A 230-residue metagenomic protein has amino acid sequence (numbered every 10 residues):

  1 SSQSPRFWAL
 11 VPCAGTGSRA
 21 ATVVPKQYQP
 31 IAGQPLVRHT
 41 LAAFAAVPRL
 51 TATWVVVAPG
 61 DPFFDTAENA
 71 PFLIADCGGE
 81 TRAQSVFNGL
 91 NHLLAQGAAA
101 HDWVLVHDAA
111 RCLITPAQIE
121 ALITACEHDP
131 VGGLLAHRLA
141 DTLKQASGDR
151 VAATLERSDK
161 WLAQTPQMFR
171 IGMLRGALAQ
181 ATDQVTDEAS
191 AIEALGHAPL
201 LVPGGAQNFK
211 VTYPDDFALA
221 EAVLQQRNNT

Functional and structural regions predicted by a protein language model:
S1-G60: N-terminal glycine-rich phosphate-binding loop and ensuing alpha1 helix
Q3, L94-A100, V223-T230: Generic C-terminal helix-cap and adjacent flexible tail
V47, N69-A70, D129: Acidic-histidine catalytic/liganding microenvironments
G60-T66: Short, charged/polar "capping" segments at the starts of alpha-helices and the immediately preceding loops
E68-D102: Short phosphate-binding loop-to-helix
A100, L113-P203, T230: Conserved core of the sugar-phosphate nucleotidyltransferase
W103-H107: Short aromatic-hydrophobic micro-motifs that form the base-stacking/packing surface for donor nucleotide recognition
N208-T230: Hydrophobic helical membrane-anchoring modules
